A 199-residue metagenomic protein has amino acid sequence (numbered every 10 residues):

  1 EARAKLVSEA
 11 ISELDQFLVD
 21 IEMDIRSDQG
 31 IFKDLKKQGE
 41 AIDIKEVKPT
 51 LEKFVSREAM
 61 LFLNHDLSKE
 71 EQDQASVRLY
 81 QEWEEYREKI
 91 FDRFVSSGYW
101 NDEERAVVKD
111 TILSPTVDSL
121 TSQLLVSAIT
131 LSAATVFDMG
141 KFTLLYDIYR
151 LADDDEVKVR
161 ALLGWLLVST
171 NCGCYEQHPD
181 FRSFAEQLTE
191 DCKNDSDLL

Functional and structural regions predicted by a protein language model:
E1-K69, Q81-E85: Extended, helix-rich scaffolding/adaptor regions
E9, Q16, L144-L151, F184: The canonical alpha-helical register within tetratricopeptide repeats
E9-Q16, F32-K37, Q123-I129, V159-T170 (+1 more regions): Alpha-helical solenoid repeat scaffolds
I21, D28, S132, D191-D195: Short secondary-structure junctions and interdomain/linker hinges
E46-A152, K158, G164, V168-Q177: Alpha-helical solenoid scaffolds in large eukaryotic transport, assembly, and signaling factors
H178-L199: Long alpha-helical HEAT/HEAT-like repeat alpha-solenoid scaffolds in very large eukaryotic proteins, especially those
